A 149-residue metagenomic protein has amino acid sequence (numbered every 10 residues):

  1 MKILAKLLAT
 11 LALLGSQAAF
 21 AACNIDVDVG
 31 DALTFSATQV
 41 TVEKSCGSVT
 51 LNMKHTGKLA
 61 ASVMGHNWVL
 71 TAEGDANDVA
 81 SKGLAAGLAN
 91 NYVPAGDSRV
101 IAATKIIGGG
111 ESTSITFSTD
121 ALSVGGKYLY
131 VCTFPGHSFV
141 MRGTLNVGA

Functional and structural regions predicted by a protein language model:
K2-L14: Sec-dependent signal peptide recognition, specifically the positively charged N-region followed immediately by
G15-A21: Sec/Tat signal peptide C-region and signal peptidase I cleavage site
A22-G30, T71-V93, P135-A149: Extracytoplasmic/periplasmic copper-protein system
A22-S48: N-terminal edge beta-strand
L33-A37, L59-V63, N77-V79: Short, solvent-exposed loop/turn elements at domain surfaces
T34-Q39, S98-A103, S114-T116: Short structured motifs
Q39-V63, W68-L70, S114-S123, K127-Y128 (+1 more regions): Beta-strand cores of secreted/periplasmic/IMS beta-sandwich domains, seen most often in copper-related folds
A102-A149: Extracellular/periplasmic metallocenter environments
